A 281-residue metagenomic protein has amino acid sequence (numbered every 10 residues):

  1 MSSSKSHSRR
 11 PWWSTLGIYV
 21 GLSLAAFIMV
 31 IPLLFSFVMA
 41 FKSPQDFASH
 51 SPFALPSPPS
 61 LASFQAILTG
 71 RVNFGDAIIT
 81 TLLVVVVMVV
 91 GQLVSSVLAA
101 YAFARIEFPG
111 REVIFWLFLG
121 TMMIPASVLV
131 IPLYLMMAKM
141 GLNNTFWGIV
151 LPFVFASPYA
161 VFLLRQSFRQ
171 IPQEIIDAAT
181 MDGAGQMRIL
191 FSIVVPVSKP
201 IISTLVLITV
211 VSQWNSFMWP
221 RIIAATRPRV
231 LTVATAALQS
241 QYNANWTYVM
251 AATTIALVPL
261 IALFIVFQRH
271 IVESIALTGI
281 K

Functional and structural regions predicted by a protein language model:
M1-K5: ABC-family P-loop ATPase nucleotide-binding domain
S6-R10, T15-K281: A structural signal for multi-pass alpha-helical bundles of membrane permease subunits that mediate small-molecule
